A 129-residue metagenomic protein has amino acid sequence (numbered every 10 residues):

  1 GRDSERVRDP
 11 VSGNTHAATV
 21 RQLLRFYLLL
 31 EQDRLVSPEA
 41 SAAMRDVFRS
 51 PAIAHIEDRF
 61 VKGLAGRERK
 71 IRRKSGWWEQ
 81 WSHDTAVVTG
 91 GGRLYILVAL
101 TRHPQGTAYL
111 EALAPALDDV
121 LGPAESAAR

Functional and structural regions predicted by a protein language model:
G1-Q32: Mid-domain, small-residue-enriched loop/turn segments at the edges of structured enzyme/sensor domains
T15, R25-R129: Structured C-terminal helix/loop/strand segments within mature extracytoplasmic catalytic/sensor domains
